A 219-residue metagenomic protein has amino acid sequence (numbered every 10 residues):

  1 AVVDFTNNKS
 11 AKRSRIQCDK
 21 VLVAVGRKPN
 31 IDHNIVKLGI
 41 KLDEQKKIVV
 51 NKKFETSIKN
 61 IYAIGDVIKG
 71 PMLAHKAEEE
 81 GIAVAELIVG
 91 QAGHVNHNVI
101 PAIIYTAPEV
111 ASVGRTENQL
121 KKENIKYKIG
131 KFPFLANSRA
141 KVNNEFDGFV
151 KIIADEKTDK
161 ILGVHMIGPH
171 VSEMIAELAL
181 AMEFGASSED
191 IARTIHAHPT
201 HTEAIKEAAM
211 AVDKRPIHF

Functional and structural regions predicted by a protein language model:
A1, D19, K59, G148-V150: Change "...and in nucleic-acid phosphodiester-cleaving endonucleases..." to "...and in nucleic-acid processing enzymes
A1-R15, V21: Conserved beta-strand-loop-beta-strand element in the redox core of flavoprotein oxidoreductases
D4-N7, L42-V49, L135: Short gly/ser/thr-rich secondary-structure transition/capping motifs
R15-I88: FAD-site-proximal beta/loop scaffold in flavoenzymes
A24, K28, L38, I64 (+7 more regions): Change "in soluble alpha/beta enzymes" to "in soluble alpha/beta proteins
H75-N98, K126, F184, S188: Internal hydrophobic alpha-helix adjacent to the cofactor/substrate pocket in enzyme cavities
G93-E109: Flexible, acidic loop-helix segments that line cofactor/substrate-binding pockets
T106-T116, K121-F219: Flexible, glycine-rich terminal cap/loop adjacent to redox cofactors in electron-transfer oxidoreductases
